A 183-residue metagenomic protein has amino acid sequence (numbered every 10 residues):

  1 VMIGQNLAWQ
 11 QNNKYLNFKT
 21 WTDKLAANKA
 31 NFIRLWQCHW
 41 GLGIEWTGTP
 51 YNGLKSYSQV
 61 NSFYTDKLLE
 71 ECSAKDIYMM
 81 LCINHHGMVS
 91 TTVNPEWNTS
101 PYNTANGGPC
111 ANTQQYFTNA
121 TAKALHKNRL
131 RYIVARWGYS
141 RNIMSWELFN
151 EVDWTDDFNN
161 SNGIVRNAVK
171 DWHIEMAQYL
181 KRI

Functional and structural regions predicted by a protein language model:
V1-I183: Active-site mouth of glycoside hydrolases
